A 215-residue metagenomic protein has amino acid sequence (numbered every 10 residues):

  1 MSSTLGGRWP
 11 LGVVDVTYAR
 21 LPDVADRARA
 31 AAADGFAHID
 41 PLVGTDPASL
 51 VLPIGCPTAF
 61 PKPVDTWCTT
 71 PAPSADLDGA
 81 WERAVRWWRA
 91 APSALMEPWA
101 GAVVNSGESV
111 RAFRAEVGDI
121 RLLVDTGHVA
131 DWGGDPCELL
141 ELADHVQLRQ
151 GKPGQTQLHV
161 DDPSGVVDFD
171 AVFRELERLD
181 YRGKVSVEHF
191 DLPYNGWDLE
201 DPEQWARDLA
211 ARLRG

Functional and structural regions predicted by a protein language model:
M1-G35, G107-L123, A130-G215: Histidine-acidic metal/acid-base catalytic patches
S3, A48-V124, D131, Q204-L209: Active-site acidic/histidine proton-transfer and metal-coordination neighborhood in alpha/beta enzyme cores
Y18-L21, G44, G101: Short, surface-exposed acidic/glycine-rich loop or hinge patches that mediate macromolecular interfaces
D23, D40, E97, D125-T126: Conserved acidic functional residues
A33, H38-C56: Glycine-rich, proline-tolerant flexible connector loops at the mouths of alpha/beta enzymes
A37-H38, P63, S93, R182: Residue-level detector of anion-binding/catalytic polar loops
D40-P41, D65-T70, K184-E188: Short beta-strand segments at enzyme active-site cores
